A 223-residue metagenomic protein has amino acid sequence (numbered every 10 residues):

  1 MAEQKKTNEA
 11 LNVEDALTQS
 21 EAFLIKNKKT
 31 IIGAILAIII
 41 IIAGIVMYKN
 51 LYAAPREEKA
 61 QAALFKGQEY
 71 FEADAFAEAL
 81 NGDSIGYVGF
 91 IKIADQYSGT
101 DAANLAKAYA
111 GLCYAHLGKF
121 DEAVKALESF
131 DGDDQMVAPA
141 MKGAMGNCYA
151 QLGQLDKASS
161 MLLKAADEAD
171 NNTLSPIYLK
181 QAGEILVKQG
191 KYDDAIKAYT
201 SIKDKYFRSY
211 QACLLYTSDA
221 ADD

Functional and structural regions predicted by a protein language model:
A2-A37: N-terminal positive-inside, membrane-proximal cytosolic segments immediately preceding the first
A54, A94-A103, L117, D131-P139 (+2 more regions): Short solvent-exposed coil/turn linkers within tandem alpha-helical repeat scaffolds
F76-E122: Extracytoplasmic/periplasmic/luminal assembly and interaction segments in envelope/secretory/respiratory proteins
Y216-D223: Conserved small/polar residues in nucleotide/adenosyl-binding loops
